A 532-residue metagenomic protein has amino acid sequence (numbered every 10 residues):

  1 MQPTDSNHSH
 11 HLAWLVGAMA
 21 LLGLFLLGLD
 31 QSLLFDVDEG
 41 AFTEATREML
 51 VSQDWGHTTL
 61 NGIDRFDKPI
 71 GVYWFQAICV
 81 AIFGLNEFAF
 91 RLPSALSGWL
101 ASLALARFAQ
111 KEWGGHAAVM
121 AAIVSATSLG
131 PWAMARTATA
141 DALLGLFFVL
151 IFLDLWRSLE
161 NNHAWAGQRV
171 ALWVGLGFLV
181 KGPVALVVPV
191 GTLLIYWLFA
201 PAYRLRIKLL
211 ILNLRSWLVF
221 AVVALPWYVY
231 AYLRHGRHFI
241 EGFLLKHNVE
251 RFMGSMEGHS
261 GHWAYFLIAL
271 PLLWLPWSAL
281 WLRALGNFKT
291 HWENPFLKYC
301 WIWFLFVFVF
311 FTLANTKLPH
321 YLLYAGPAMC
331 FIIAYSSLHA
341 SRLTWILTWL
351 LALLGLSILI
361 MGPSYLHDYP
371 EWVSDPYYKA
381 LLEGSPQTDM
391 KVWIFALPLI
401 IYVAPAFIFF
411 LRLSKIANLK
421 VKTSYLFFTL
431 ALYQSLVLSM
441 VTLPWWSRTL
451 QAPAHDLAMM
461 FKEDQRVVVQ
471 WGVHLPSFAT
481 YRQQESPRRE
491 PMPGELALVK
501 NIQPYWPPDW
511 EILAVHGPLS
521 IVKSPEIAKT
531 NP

Functional and structural regions predicted by a protein language model:
M1-T344, P363, A514-V522: Membrane-integral, polyisoprenol-dependent glycosyltransferases of the GT-C/oligosaccharyltransferase superfamily
Q2, H10, Q168, N287-P532: Membrane-embedded architecture of ER/inner-membrane glycosylation machinery
